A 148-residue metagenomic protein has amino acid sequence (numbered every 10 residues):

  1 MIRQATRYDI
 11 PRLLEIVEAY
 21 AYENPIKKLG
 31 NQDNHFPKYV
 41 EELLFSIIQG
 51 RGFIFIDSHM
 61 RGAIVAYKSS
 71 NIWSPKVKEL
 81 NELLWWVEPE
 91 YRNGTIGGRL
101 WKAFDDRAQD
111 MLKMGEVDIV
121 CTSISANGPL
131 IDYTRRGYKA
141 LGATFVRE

Functional and structural regions predicted by a protein language model:
M1-E15: A short beta-loop-alpha structural element at the N-terminal edge of CoA-dependent acyl/N-acetyltransferase catalytic
A21-E42: Conserved GNAT-fold acetyl-CoA-binding loop/helix
E42-F55: A short helix-loop-beta-strand connector motif used in the catalytic cores of GNAT acetyltransferases and, in some
H59-S69: Conserved beta-strand in the GNAT
N71-E82, A140: A conserved beta-turn-beta hairpin within the catalytic core of GNAT-like acetyltransferases that forms part
L83-I96: A short, internal acetyl-CoA/4′-phosphopantetheine-binding micro-motif in the GNAT/acyltransferase core
N93-Q109: Conserved acetyl-CoA-binding loop-helix of GNAT-fold acetyltransferases
F104, V117-I131, E148: Conserved beta-strand-loop-alpha-helix junction that forms the acyl-donor binding cleft
